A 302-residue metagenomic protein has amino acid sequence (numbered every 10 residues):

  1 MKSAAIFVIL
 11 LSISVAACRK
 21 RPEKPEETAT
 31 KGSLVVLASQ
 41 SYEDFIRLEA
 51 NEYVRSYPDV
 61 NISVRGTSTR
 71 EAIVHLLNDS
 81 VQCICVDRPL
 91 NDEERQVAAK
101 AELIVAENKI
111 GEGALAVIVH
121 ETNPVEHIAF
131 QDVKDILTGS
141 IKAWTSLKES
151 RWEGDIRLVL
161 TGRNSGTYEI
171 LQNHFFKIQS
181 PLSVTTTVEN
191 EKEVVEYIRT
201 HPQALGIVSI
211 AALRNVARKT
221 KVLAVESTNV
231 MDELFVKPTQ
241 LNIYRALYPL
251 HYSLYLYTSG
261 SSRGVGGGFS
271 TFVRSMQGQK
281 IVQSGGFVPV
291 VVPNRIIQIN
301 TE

Functional and structural regions predicted by a protein language model:
M1-A16: Sec-dependent bacterial lipoprotein signal peptides
C18-L77, R95, I110-G111, V119-E302: Exported/periplasmic ABC-transporter solute-binding proteins
R70-A101: Pocket-flanking alpha-helical
E102-A106: Periplasmic N-terminal soluble interaction domains immediately after the signal peptide in Gram-negative
